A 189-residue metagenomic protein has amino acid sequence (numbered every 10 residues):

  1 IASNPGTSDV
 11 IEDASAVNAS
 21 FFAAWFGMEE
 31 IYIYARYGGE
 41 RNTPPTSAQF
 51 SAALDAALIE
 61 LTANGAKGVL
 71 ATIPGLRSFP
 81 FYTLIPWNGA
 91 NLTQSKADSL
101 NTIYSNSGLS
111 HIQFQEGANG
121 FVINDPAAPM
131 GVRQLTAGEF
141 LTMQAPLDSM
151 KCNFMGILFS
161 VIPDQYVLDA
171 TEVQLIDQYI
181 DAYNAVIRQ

Functional and structural regions predicted by a protein language model:
I1-Q189: Alpha-helical cap/lid subdomain in secreted, periplasmic, or secretory-pathway luminal O-acyl-processing enzymes
